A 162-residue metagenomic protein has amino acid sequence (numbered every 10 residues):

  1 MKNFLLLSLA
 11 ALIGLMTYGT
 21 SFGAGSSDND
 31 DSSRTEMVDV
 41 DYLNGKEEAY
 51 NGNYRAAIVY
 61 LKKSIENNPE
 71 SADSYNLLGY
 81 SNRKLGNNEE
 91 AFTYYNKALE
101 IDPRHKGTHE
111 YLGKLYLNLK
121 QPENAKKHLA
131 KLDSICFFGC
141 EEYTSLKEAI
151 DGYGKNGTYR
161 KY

Functional and structural regions predicted by a protein language model:
L6, G25-V38, K126-Y162: Terminal, low-structured helical/coil segments at or just beyond the last alpha-helical repeat
T35-N67: Alpha-helical segment of the N-proximal tetratricopeptide repeat
V38, A72-D73, K106-G107, G139-C140: Helix-start (N-cap) detector for alpha-helical repeat units in TPR-like alpha-solenoids, especially tetratricopeptide
N67, I101, S134-F138: Structural marker of alpha-solenoid helical repeat scaffolds
L77, Y111, S145-A149: Canonical tetratricopeptide repeat
